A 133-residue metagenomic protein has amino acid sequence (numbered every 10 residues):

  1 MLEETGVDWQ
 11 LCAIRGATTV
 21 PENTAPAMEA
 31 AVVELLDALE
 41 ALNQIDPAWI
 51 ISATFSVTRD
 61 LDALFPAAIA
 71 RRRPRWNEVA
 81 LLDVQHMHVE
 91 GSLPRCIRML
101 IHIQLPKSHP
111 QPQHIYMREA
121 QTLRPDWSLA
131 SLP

Functional and structural regions predicted by a protein language model:
M1-P133: Terminal domain-initiation and capping elements
